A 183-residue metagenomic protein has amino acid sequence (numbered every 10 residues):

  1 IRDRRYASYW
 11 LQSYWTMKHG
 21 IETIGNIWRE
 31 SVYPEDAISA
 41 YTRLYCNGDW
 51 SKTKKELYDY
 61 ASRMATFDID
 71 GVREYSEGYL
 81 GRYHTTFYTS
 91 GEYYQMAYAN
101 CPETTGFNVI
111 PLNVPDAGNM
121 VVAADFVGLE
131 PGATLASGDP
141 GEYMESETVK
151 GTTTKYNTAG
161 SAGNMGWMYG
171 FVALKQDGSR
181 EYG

Functional and structural regions predicted by a protein language model:
I1-G48: Catalytic cores of extracellular degradative/oxidative enzymes
Y33-G183: Beta/coil-rich, acidic/histidine-enriched accessory regions frequently appended to metallopeptidases
